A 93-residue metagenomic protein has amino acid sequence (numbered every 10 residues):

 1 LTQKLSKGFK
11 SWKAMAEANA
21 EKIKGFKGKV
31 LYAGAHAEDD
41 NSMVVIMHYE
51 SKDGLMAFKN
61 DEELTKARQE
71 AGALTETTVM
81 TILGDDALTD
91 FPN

Functional and structural regions predicted by a protein language model:
L1-K4, Y32-D61: Short, well-ordered beta-strand segments in beta-rich or mixed alpha/beta enzyme and ligand-binding folds
K7-F9, S51-D53, D86: Residues that cap or initiate secondary-structure elements
K7-L31, E63-A67: Short amphipathic alpha-helical segments
S11, N60, L83-G84: Serine/threonine-rich low-complexity intrinsically disordered regions
S11-K13, L55-A57, D90-P92: Short acidic, gly/pro-rich beta-turn/loop elements at beta-sheet edges and active-site/ligand-binding grooves
E17, E21, E38, E50 (+3 more regions): Glutamate identity and glutamate-enriched acidic tracts
K24, M56-K59, G72: Alpha-helix boundary recognition
K29-V44, A67-N93: Glycine-rich beta-strand-turn "strand-cap" elements at beta-sheet edges
